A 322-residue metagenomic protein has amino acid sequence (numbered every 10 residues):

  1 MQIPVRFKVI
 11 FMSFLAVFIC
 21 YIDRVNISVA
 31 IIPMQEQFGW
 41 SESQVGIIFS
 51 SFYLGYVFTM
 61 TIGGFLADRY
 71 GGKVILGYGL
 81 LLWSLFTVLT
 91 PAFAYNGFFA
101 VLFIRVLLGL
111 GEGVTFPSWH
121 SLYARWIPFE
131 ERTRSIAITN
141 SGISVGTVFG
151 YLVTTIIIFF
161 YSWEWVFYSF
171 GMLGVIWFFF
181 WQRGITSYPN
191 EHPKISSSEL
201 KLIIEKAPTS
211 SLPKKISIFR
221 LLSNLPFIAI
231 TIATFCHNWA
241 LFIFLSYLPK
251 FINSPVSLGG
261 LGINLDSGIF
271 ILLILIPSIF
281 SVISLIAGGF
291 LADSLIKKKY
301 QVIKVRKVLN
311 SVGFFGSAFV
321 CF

Functional and structural regions predicted by a protein language model:
K8-E42, F244-P249: Extracytoplasmic
I27-S28, S223-I286: Extracytoplasmic gate region of multi-pass secondary transporters
S50-F65, L275-G288: Central cavity-lining transmembrane alpha-helices of secondary-active solute carriers, predominantly the Major
L81-Y95, S311-F322: C-terminal ends and interior cores of transmembrane alpha-helices in multi-pass membrane transporters/permeases
A92-I104, S162: Helix-loop junctions at membrane interfaces in 12-TM secondary transporters
I104-S144: Cytoplasmic helix-loop-helix junction between adjacent transmembrane helices in 12-TM secondary transporters
T139, I143-H192: Helix-loop-helix hairpin linking two adjacent transmembrane segments in secondary transporters
